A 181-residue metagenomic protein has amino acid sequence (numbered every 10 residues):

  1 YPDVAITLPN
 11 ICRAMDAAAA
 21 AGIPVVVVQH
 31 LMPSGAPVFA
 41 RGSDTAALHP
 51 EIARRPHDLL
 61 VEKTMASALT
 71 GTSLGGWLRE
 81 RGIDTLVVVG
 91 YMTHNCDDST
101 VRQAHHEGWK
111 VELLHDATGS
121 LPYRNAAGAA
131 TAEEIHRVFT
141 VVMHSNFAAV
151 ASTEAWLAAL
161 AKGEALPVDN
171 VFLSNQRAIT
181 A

Functional and structural regions predicted by a protein language model:
Y1, S34-A36: Glycine-rich, proline-tolerant flexible connector loops at the mouths of alpha/beta enzymes
Y1-A5, G128: Acidic/histidine-rich helix-loop elements that form or flank divalent-metal/phosphate-binding sites at the catalytic
A5-L8, P24-V26: Charged, well-structured alpha/beta interaction segments
P9-D16, A20-A21, V38-A181: Active-site-adjacent betaalpha module
A17-P33: Von Willebrand factor
